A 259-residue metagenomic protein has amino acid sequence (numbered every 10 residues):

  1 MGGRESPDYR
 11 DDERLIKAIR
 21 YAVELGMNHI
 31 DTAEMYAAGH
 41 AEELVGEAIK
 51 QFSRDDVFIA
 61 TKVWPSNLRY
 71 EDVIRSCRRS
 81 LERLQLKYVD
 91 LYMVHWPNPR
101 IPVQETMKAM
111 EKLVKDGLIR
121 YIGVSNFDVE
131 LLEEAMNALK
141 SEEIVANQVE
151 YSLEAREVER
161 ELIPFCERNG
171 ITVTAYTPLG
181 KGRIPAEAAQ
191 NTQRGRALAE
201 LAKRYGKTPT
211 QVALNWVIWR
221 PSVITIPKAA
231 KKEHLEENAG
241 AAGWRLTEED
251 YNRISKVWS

Functional and structural regions predicted by a protein language model:
M1-V57, K87: N-terminal binding-site loop/beta-alpha segment at the start of enzyme catalytic domains that lines or forms
S6-Y9, A33-E42, S66-E71, N98-P102 (+2 more regions): Acidic-and-aromatic substrate-binding clefts and catalytic sites of carbohydrate-active enzymes
Y9-A22, R69-L84, E105, E130-E133: Short, acidic/polar
V23-E24, G46-D56, R78-L86, V114 (+2 more regions): Acidic (Asp/Glu)-rich catalytic clusters
I30-T32, D90-Y92, G123-V124, Q211: Short beta-strand segments at enzyme active-site cores
D55-L68, L91-H95, V149-Y151: A short, structured active-site edge motif that brings together acidic residues
L84-R100: Active-site groove signature of glycoside hydrolases
P97-S259: Beta/alpha (TIM)-barrel catalytic core signal, keyed to glycine-rich beta->alpha loops juxtaposed to Asp/Glu that bind
